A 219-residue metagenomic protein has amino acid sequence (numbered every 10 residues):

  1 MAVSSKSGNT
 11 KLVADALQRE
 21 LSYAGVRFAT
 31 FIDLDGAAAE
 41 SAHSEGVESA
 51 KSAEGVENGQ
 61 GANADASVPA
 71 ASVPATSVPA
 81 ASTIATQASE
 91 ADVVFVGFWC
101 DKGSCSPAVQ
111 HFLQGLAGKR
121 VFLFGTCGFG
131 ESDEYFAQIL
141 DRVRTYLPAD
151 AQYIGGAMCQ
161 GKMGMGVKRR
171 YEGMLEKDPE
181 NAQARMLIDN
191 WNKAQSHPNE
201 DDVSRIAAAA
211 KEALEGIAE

Functional and structural regions predicted by a protein language model:
M1-S4: Short, hydrophobic/glycine-enriched beta-strand segments
N9, Q18-I32, H43, E90-V96 (+1 more regions): FMN-binding flavodoxin-like domain, especially the glycine-rich phosphate-binding loop
A37-S89: Intrinsically disordered, low-complexity terminal tails and inter-domain linkers enriched for S/T/G/P/D/E
